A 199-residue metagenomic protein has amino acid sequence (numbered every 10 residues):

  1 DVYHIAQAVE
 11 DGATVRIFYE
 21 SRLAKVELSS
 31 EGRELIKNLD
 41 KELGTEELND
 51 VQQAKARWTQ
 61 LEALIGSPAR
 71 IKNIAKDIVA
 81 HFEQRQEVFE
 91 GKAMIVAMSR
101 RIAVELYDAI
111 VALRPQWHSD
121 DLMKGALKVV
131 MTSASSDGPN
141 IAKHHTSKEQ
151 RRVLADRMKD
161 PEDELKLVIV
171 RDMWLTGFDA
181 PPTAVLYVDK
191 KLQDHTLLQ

Functional and structural regions predicted by a protein language model:
D1, D11-I17, E90-G91, L122-A126 (+3 more regions): Short glycine-/polar-rich loops that comprise or flank the Walker A/P-loop and associated switch/sensor motifs
D1-E90, Y107-D108: Interdomain helical connector at the RecA1-RecA2 junction of SF1/SF2 helicase-like NTPases
E10, L23-E27, R100-I102, S133-D137 (+2 more regions): Conserved nucleotide-binding/hydrolysis micro-motifs of P-loop NTPases
S30, L106-D108, N140, D179-P181 (+1 more regions): Short, solvent-exposed loop/turn and secondary-structure capping segments
T45-K55, H145, E164, W174-L175: Active-site-adjacent bridging/hinge elements
W58-V170: Conserved C-terminal RecA-like helicase domain
K166-V170, W174-L198: A short beta-strand element within the Helicase C-terminal
